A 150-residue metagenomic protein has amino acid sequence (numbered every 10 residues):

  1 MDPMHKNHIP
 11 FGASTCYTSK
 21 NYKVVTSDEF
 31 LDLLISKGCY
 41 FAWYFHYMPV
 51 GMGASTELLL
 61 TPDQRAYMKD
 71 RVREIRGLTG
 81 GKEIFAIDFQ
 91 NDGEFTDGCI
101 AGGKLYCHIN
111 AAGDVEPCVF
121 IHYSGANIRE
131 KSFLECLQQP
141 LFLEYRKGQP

Functional and structural regions predicted by a protein language model:
D2-G102, A111-A112, E116, F120-I128: Radical SAM enzyme [4Fe-4S]-AdoMet core and its adjacent flexible, acidic and glycine-rich loops/tails across
V115, F120-P150: Flexible mid-to-C-terminal extensions adjoining Fe-S/redox cofactors in radical SAM and related proteins
